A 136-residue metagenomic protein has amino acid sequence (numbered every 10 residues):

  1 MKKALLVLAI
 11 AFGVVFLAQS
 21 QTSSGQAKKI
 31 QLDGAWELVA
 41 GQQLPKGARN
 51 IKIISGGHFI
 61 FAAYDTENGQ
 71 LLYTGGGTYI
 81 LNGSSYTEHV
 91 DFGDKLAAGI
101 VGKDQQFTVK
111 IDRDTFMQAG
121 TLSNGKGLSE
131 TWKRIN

Functional and structural regions predicted by a protein language model:
M1-A4: Positively charged n-region of N-terminal signal peptides that target proteins for export
L6-V7, G25: Short amphipathic alpha-helical "recognition" segments used for binding
V7-V15: Bacterial N-terminal signal peptides
V14-T74, T87-N136: Lipid interaction determinants
